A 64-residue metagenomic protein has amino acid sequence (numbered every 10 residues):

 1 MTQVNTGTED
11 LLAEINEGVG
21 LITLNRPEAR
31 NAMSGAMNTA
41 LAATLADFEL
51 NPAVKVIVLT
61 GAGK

Functional and structural regions predicted by a protein language model:
M1-A62: Conserved CoA-thioester-binding segment of acyl-CoA-metabolizing enzymes
